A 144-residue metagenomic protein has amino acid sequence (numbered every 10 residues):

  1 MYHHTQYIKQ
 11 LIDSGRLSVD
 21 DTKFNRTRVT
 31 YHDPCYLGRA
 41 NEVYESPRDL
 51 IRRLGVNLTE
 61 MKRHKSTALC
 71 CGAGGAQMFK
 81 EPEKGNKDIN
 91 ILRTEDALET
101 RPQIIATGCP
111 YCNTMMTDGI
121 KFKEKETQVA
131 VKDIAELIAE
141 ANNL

Functional and structural regions predicted by a protein language model:
M1-L144: Iron-sulfur cluster-binding electron-transfer modules in prokaryotic oxidoreductases
